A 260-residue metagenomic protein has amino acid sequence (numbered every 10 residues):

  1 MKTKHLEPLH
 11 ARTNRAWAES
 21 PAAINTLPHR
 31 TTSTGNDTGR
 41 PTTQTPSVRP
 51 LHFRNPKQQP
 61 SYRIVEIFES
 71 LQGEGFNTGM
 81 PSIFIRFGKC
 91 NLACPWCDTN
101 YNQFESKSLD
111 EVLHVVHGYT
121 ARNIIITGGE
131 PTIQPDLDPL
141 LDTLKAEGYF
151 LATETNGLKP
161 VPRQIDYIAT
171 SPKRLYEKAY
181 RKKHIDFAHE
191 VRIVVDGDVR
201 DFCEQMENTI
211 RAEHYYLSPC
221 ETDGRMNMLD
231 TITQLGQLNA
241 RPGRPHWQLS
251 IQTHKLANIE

Functional and structural regions predicted by a protein language model:
K2-N91, P95-F104, K255-E260: N-terminal [4Fe-4S]-dependent radical SAM core
T3, T13, T26, T31-T34 (+14 more regions): Residue-identity detector for threonine
H5, H10, H29, H52 (+6 more regions): Histidine (H) residue identity feature
V48-L51, K57-E66, P81-F87, A93-Y167: Conserved Radical SAM active-site core
N55-Y62, E74-P81, G88, V115 (+5 more regions): Residue-level signal for the start and early helices of compact helical domains
I67, V115, Q234, L238: Residues that form generic nucleotide/phosphate-binding pockets
T132-E260: Conserved AdoMet/S-adenosylmethionine-binding subsite of the radical SAM
